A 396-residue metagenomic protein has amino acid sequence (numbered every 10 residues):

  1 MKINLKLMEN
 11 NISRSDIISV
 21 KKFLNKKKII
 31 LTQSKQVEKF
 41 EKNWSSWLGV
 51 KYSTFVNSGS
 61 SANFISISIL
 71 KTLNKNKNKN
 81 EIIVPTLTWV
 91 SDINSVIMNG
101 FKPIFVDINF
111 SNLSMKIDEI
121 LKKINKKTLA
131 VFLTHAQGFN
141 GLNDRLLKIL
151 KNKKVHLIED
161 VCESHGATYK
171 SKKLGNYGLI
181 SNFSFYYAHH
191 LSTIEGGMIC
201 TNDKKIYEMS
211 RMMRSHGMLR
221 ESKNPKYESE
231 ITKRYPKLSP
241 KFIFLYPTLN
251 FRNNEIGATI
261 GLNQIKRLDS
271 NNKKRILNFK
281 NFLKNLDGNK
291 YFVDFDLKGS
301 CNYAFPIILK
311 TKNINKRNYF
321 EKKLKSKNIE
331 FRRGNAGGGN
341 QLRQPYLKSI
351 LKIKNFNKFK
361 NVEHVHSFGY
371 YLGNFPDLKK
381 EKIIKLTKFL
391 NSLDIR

Functional and structural regions predicted by a protein language model:
M1-I30, L245, G373: N-terminal "arm"/small-domain region of PLP-dependent enzymes with the aminotransferase-like
I30, K35-E81, S95-I97, F105-D107 (+1 more regions): Phosphate-binding glycine-rich loop
F64-K123, A130, L324: Conserved PLP-anchoring active-site segment centered on the Schiff-base-forming lysine
S111-T193, M198-E208: Active-site phosphate-binding strand-loop segment of PLP-dependent enzymes
S164-K170, Y177-A304, G338-G339: Active-site region of PLP-dependent enzymes
S184, N302-N313, L342-I353, S367-K379: Conserved PLP-binding active-site segment of the aspartate aminotransferase-like
M218-I231, N281, Y319-K358, H364-Y370: Conserved PLP cofactor-binding pocket of PLP-dependent enzymes
